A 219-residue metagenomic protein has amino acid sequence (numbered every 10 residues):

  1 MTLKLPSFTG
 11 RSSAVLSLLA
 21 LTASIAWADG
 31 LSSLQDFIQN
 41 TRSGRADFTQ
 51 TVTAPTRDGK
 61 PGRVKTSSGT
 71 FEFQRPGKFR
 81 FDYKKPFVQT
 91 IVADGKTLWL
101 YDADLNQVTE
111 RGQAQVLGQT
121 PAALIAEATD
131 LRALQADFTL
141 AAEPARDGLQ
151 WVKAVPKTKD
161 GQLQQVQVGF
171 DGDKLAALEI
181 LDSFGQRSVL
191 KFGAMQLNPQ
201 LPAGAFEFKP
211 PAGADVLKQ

Functional and structural regions predicted by a protein language model:
M1-G10: N-terminal secretory signal peptides that target proteins for export/translocation
T2, L16-L19, A26-G62, P210-Q219: N-terminal leader/targeting segments and the immediate start of mature chains
Q39-G95: N-terminal mature ectodomain segment of secretory-pathway/periplasmic proteins
T49-P55, D82-K84, Y101-A103, V155-K157 (+1 more regions): A generic structural motif
A54-P55, F87-Q89, N106-Q107, D160-L163: Short beta-strands and strand-coil junctions in structured, solvent-facing domains, enriched
T70-A122, S188-V189: An acidic-aromatic
T97-K153: Surface-exposed, polar helix/loop patches in the mature regions of secreted/periplasmic/lumenal proteins that form
T109, A133-Q219: Gly/Pro-enriched, hydrophobic low-complexity segments that function as extracytoplasmic propeptides/linkers
